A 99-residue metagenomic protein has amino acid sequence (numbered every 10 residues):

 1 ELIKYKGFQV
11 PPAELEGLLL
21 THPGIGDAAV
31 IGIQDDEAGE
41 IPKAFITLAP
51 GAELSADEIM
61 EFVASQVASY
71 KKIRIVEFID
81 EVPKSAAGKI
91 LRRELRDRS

Functional and structural regions predicted by a protein language model:
E1-K71, D80-E81, G88-I90, E94-D97: AMP-binding/adenylate-forming catalytic core of the ANL superfamily
